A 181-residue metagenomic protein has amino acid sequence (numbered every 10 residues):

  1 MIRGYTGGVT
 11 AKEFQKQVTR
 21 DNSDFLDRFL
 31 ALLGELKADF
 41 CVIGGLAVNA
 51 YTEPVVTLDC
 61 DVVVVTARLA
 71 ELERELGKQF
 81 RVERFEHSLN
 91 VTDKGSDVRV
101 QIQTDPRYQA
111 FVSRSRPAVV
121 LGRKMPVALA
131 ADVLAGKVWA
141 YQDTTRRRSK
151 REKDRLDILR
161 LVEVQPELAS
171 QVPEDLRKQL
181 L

Functional and structural regions predicted by a protein language model:
M1-L181: Compositionally biased terminal segments of proteins
